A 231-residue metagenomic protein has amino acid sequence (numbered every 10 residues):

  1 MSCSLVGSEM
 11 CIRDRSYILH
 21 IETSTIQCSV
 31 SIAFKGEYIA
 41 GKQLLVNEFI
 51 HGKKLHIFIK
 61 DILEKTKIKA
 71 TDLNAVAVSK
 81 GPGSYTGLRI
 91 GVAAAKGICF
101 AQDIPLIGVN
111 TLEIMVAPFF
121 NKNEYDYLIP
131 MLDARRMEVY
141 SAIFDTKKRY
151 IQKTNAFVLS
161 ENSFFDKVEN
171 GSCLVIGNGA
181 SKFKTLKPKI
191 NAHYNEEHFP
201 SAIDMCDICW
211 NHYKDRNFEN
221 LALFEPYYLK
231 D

Functional and structural regions predicted by a protein language model:
M1-I12: Single conserved hydrophobic/aromatic residue that forms the stacking wall/gate of nucleotide- or nucleobase-binding
L5, T23-T25, A134-R136: A generic beta-sheet turn/junction motif
E9, S16, N74, D126 (+1 more regions): Conserved acidic residues
R15-K80: N-terminal beta-alpha supersecondary unit
E37-I39, N47-I50, P105-F199, Y228: Surface "functional belts" at beta-alpha junctions
A75-T111: DPxDG-like acidic metal-binding loop motif
H193-D231: Acyltransferase
